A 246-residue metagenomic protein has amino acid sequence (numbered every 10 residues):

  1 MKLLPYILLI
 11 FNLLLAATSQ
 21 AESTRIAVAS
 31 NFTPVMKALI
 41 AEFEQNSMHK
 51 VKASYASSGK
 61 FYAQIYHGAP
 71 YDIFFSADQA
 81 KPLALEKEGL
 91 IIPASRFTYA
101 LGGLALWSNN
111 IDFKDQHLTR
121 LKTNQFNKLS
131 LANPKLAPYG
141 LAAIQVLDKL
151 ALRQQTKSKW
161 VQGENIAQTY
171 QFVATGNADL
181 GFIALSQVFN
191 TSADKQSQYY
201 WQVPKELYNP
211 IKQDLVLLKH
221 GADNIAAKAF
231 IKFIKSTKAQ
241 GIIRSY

Functional and structural regions predicted by a protein language model:
P5-A16: Bacterial N-terminal signal peptides
A17-A21: Sec/Tat signal peptide C-region and signal peptidase I cleavage site
E22-N46, K52-S54, G59, A63-A69 (+4 more regions): Exported/periplasmic ABC-transporter solute-binding proteins
F75: A short beta-strand/loop micro-motif in the catalytic core of glycosyltransferases that engages the nucleotide-sugar
A94: Short active-site loop at a secondary-structure junction that contains or immediately precedes the catalytic residue(s)
